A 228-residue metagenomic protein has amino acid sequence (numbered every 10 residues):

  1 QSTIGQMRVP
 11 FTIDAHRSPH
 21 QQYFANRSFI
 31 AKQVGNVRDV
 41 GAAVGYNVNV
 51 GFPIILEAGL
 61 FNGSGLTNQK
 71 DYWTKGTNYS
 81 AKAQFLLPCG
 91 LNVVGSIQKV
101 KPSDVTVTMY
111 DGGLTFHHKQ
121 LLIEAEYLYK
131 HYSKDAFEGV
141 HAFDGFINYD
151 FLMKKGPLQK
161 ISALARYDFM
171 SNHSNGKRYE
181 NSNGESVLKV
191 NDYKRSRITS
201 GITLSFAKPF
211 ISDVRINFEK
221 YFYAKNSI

Functional and structural regions predicted by a protein language model:
Q1-G63, K75-T77, Q84-N92, F146-N148 (+2 more regions): Outer membrane beta-barrel
T3-Q6, A15-R17, V93-I228: Outer-membrane beta-barrel pore domains
G41, S80, M109-D111: Conserved positions at the start
G63-L66, K130: A broad detector of the eukaryotic-type serine/threonine protein kinase catalytic domain
Q69-W73: Active-site cleft segment of glycoside hydrolase catalytic domains centered on the general acid/base Glu
